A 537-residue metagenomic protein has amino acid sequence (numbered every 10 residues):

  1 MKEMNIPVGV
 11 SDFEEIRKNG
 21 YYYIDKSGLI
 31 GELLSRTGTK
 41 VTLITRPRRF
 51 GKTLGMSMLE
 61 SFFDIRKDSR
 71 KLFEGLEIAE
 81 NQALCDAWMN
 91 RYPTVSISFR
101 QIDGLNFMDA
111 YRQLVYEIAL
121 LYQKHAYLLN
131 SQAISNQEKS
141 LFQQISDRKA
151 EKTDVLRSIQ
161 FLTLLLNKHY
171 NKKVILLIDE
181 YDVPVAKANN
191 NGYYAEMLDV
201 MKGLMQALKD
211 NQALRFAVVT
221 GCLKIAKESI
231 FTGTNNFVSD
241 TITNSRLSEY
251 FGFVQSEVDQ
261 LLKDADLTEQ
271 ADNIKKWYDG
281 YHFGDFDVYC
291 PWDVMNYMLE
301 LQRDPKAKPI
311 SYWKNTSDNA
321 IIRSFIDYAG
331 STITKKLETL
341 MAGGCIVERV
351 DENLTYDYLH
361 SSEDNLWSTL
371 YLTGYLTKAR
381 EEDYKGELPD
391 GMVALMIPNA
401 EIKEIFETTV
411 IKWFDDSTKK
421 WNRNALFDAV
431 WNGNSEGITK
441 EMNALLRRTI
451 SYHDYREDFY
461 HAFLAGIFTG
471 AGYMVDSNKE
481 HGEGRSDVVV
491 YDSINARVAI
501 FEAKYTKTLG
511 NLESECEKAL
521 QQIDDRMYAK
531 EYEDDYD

Functional and structural regions predicted by a protein language model:
M1-N81, L445: Walker A/P-loop-proximal flanking segment of P-loop NTPase domains
G9, E14, S61-Y127: P-loop NTPase motor core
Y122, S158-H169, E196-A217, M527-E531: Substrate-engagement module of ASCE P-loop NTPases
H125-L177, A207, N211: Mid-core helix/loop region of P-loop NTP-binding domains shared across ATPases and GTPases
Y170-Y194: Conserved P-loop NTPase "ATPase switch" module shared by AAA+ and STAND
I175-D179, R215-C222: Structural recognition of the conserved hydrophobic beta-strand(s) that form the central parallel beta-sheet of P-loop
S229-T232, D240-L299: Amphipathic alpha-helical segments of the small helical/lid subdomains adjacent to P-loop NTPase cores
F237, Y289-Q521, D525-M527: Extended alpha-helical interface modules used as scaffolds for assembling large macromolecular complexes
